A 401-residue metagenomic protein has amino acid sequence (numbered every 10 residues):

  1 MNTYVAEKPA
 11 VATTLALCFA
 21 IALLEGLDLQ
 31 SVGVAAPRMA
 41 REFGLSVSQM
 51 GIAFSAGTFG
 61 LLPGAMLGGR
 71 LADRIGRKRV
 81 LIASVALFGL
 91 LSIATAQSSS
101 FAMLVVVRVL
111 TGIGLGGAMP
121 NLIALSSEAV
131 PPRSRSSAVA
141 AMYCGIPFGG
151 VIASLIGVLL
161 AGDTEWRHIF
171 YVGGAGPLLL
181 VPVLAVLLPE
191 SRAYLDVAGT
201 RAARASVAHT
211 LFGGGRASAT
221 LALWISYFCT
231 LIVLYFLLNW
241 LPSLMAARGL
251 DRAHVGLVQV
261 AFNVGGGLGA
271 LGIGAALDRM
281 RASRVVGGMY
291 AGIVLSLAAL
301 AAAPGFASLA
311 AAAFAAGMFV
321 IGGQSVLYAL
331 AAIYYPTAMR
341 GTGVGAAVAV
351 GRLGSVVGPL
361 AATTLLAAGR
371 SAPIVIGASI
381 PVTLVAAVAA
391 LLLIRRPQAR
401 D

Functional and structural regions predicted by a protein language model:
M1-L27: Cytosolic juxtamembrane N-terminal segment immediately preceding the first transmembrane helix of multi-pass
G33, G215-A270: Extracytoplasmic gate region of multi-pass secondary transporters
G44, G76, Q97-M103, P131 (+2 more regions): Helix-breaking motifs and short loop linkers at transmembrane-helix boundaries and internal kinks in secondary membrane
P63-F101: Conserved MFS/SLC helix-loop-helix module at the cytosolic interface between two early adjacent transmembrane helices
R74-S84, R279-Y290: Cytoplasmic membrane-interface "Motif A"-like loop-to-helix N-cap segments of 12-TM Major Facilitator Superfamily
L87, L91, A102-L110, A307-A315: Paired small-residue
V107-C144: Cytoplasmic helix-loop-helix junction between adjacent transmembrane helices in 12-TM secondary transporters
M142-V186: Helix-loop-helix hairpin linking two adjacent transmembrane segments in secondary transporters
